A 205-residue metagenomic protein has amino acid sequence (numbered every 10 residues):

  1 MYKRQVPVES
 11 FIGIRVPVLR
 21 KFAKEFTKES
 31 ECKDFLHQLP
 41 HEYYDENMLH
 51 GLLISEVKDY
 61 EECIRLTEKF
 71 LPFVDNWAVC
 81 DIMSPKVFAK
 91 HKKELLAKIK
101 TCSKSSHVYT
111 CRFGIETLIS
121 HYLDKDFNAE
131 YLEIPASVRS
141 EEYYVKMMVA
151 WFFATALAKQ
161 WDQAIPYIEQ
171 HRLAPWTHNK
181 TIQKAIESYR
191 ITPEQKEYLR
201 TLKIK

Functional and structural regions predicted by a protein language model:
K3-K205: Alpha-helical scaffold domains
